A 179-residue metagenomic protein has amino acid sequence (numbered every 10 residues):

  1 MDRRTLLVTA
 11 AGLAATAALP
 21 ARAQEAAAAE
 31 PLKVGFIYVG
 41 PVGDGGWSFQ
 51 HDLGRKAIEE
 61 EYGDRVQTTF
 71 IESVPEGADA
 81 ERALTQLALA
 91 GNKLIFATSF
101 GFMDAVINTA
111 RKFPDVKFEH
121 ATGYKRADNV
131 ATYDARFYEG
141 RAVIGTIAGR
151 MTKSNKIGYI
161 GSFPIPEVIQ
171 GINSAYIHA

Functional and structural regions predicted by a protein language model:
M1, A21-F36: C-terminal segment of N-terminal export signals and the immediately downstream linker at the start of the mature
T5-A23: N-terminal export signals
K33-G54, I58-Y62, F70-A80, F100 (+1 more regions): Extracytoplasmic "Venus flytrap"
F36, L89, T98, F102-F113 (+2 more regions): Mobile, glycine-rich extracellular loop/lid and propeptide segments that shape or gate substrate/ligand access
R55, I144-A179: An alpha-beta-alpha
G77-N92: Short, well-structured alpha-helical segments in soluble
N92-S99, E119-A121: Periplasmic-binding protein-like
R111-A135: Flexible loop/hinge segments that line or gate small-molecule binding clefts
